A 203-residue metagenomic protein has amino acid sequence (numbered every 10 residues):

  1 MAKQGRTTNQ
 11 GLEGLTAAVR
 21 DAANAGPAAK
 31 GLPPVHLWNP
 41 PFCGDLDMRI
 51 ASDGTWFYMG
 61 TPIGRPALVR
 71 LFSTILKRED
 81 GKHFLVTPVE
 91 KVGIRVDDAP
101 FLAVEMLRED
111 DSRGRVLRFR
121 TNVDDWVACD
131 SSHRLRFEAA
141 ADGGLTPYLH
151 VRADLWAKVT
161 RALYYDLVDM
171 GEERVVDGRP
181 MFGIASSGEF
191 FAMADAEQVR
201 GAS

Functional and structural regions predicted by a protein language model:
M1-S203: Long, non-globular segments of proteins
